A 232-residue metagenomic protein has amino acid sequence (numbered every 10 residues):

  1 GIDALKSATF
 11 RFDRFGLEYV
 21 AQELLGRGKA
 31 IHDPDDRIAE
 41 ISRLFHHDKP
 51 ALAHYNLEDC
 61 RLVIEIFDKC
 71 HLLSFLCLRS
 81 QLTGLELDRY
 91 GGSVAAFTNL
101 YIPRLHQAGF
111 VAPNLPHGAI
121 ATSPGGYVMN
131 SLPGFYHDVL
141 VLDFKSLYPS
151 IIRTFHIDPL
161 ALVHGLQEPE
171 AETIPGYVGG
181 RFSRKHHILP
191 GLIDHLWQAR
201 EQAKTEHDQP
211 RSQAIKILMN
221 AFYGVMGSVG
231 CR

Functional and structural regions predicted by a protein language model:
G1-C60: Active-site-proximal helix-loop-helix substrate-binding element of RNase H-like nuclease domains
G16, V20, R37-E40, A51 (+4 more regions): Exposed alpha-helical structural elements
A21, L25, F67, A203-K204 (+1 more regions): Hydrophobic residues within well-ordered, non-membrane alpha-helices that form the packing/core of soluble catalytic
G26-G28, V111, D158: Short coil/loop linkers at secondary-structure junctions
K29-I31, L76, N114, A161: A generic structural-conservation signal
P34-D35, G118, G165: Residue-level "edge-of-site" marker
S42-R153, R211-R232: Common nucleic-acid-contacting/processivity interface regions adjacent to the catalytic cores of nucleic-acid enzymes
P133, H137-D138, F144-R232: Helical catalytic core of nucleic-acid polymerases
